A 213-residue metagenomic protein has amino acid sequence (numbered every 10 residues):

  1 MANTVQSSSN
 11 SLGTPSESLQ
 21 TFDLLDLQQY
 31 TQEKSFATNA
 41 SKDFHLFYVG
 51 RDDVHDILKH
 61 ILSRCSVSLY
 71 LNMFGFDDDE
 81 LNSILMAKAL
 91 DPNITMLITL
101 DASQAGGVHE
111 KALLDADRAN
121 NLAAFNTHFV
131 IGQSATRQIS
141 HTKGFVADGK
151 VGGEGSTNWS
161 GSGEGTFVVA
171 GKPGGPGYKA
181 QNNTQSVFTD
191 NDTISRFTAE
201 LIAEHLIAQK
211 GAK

Functional and structural regions predicted by a protein language model:
M1-L12: Non-Sec secretion/translocation targeting segments of pathogen effectors
S11-R64, D78-D79, S83-M86, L90-K210: HKD-type phospholipase D/PLD-like phosphodiesterase module
K213: Functionally engaged cysteine thiol sites
